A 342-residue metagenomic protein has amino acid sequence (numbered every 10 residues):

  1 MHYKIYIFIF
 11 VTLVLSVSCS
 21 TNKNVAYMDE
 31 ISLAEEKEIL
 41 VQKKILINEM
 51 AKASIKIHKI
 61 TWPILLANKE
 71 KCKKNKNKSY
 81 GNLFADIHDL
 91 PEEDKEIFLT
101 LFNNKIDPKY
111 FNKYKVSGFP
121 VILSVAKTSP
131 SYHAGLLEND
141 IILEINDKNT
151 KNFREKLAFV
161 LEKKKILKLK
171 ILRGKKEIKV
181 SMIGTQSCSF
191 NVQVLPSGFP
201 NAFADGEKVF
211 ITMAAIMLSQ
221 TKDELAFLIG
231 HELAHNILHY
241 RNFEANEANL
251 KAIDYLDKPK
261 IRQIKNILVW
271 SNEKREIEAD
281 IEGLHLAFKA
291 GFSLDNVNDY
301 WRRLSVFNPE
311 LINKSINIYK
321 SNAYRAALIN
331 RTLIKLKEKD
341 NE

Functional and structural regions predicted by a protein language model:
L15-S18: C-terminal motif of bacterial Sec signal peptides marking the signal peptidase cleavage site
Y27-Y80, K175, I261-K314: Short helix/loop segments within enzyme catalytic domains that coordinate or immediately flank catalytic cofactors
D29-E30, R241-I264: Post-HEXXH active-site segment of zinc metalloproteases
A51-P120, I183, S189, V194 (+1 more regions): PDZ/PDZ-like peptide-tail recognition elements
P130, F210-F227, V269: Short pre-active-site segment immediately N-terminal to the catalytic Zn-binding motif
S131-F153: Conserved PDZ fold ligand-binding element
K156-Q193: PDZ-domain C-terminal substructure recognizer with occasional recognition of PDZ-binding tails
A215-E224, E232-N249, F292: Catalytic Zn2+-binding segment of zinc metalloproteases
